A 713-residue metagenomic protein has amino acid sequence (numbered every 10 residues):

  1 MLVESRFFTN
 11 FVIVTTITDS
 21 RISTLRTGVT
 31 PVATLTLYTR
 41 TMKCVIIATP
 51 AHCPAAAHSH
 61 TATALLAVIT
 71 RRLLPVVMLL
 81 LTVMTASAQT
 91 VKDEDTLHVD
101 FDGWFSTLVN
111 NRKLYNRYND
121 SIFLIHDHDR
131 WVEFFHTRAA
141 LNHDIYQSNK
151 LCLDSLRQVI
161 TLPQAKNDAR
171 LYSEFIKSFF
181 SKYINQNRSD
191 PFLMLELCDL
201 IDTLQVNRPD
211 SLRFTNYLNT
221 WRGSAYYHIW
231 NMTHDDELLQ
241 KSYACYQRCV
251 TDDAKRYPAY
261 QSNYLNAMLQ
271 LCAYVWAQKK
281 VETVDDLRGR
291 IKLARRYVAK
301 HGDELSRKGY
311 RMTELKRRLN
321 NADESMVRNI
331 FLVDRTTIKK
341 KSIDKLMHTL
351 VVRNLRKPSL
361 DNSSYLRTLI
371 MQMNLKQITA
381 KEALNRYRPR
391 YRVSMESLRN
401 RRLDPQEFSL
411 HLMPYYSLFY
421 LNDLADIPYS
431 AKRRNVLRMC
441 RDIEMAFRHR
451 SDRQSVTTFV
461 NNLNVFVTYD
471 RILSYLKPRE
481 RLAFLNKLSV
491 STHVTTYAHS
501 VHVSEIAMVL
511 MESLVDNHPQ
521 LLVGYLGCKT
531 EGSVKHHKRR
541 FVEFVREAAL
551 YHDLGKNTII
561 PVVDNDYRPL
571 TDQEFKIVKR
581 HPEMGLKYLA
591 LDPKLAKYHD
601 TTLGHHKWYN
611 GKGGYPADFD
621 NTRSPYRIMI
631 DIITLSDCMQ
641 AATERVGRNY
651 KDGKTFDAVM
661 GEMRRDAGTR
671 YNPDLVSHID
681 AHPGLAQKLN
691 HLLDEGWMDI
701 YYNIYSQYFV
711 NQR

Functional and structural regions predicted by a protein language model:
L80-S87: Hydrophobic h-region of N-terminal signal peptides that target proteins for export in Gram-negative bacteria
H98-A140, Q164-N185, S211-N231, P258-K280 (+4 more regions): Amphipathic alpha-helical repeat scaffolds of TPR domains
H98-N110, T137-Q158, I184-L204, T233-D252 (+4 more regions): Helix-turn-helix repeat elements of alpha-solenoid scaffolds
D154-A169, L200-T215, R248-Q261, R296-K316 (+3 more regions): Flexible helix-coil transition and linker loops at the boundaries of alpha-helical arrays
R448-K576, F619: Acidic/His-rich, divalent-metal-binding segments that scaffold phosphate/diphosphate chemistry
H502-E512, I577-A590, T655-R670: An active-site-proximal "capping" alpha-helix that borders the catalytic cofactor pocket
V523-A549, L589-T634, N649-D652, E662-R713: Histidine/acidic-rich helix-loop-helix segments that form or flank divalent-metal centers in metalloenzyme catalytic
